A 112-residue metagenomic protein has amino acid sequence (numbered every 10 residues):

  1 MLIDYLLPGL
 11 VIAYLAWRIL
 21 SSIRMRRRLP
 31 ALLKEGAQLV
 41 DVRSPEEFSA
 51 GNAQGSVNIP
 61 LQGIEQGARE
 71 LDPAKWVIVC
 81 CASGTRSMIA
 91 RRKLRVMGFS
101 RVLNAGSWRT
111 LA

Functional and structural regions predicted by a protein language model:
M1-A50: Flexible, polar/low-complexity N-terminal or interdomain linker segments that lie immediately upstream of folded
R26, S49-G51, A68, M88-R91: Short glycine-/acidic-enriched loop or helix-start segments at secondary-structure transitions that form or flank
Q38, V57, L103: Conserved beta-strand positions in the Rossmann-like core of class I SAM-dependent methyltransferases
D41-R69, P73: Acidic, Ser/Thr-rich low-complexity segments on the non-lumenal side of membrane proteins
E47, T110-A112: Conserved protein kinase catalytic core
E65, L71-T110: Catalytic cysteine-centered active loop of the rhodanese-like fold, especially the PTP/DSP P-loop
